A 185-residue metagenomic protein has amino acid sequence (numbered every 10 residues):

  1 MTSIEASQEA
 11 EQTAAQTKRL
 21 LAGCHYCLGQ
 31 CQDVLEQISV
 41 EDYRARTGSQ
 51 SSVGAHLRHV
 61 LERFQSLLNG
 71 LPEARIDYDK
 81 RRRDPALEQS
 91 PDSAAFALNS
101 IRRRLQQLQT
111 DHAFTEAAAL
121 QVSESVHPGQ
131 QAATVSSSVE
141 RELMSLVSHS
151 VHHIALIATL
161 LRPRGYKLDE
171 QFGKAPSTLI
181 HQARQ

Functional and structural regions predicted by a protein language model:
M1-Q16: Terminal targeting/low-complexity segments that flank the catalytic cores of oxidoreductases
T2-E5, A95, N99, Q185: Mature, function-bearing regions of proteins
Q12-I38, G54-P72, S148: Alpha-helical bundle segments that constitute or directly flank the non-heme di-iron/ferroxidase center
L28-L35, F64, L68, L98 (+4 more regions): A structural signal for well-ordered alpha-helices, especially hydrophobic packing surfaces of coiled-coils
G29-S52, L68-A86, G129-S137: Helix-loop segments that flank and shape redox-cofactor active sites
S39-R46, Q106-E142, Q171-K174: Acidic interhelical loop/turn segments
V53-F114: Conserved alpha-helical segments that form or flank metal/cofactor-binding pockets of metalloenzymes
E142-L143, H149, H153-Q185: Preference for long, well-ordered alpha-helical segments
